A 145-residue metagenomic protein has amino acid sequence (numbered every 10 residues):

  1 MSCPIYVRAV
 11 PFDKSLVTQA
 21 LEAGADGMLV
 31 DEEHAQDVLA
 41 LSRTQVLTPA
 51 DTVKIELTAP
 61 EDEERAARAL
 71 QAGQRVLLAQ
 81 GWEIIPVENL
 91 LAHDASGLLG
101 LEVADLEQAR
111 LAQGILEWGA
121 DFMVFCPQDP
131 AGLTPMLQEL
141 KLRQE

Functional and structural regions predicted by a protein language model:
S2-L16, E22-E107: Active-site beta->alpha loop and helix N-cap motifs at the rims of alpha/beta catalytic domains
A109-L111: Short, glycine/polar-rich helix-capping loops at beta-to-alpha or helix-loop-helix junctions that flank or form
Q113-E145: Anionic-ligand-binding alpha/beta catalytic cores of soluble enzymes and soluble regulatory domains that recognize
